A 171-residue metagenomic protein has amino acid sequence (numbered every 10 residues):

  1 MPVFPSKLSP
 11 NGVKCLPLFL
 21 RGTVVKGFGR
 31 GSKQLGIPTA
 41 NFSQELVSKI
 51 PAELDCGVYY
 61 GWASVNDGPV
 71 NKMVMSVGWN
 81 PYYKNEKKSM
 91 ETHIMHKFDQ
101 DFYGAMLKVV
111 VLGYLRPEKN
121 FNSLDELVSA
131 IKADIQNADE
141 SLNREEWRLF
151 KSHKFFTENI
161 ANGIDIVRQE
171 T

Functional and structural regions predicted by a protein language model:
M1-T171: Phosphate/ribose-recognition catalytic cores of enzymes acting on nucleotide-derived substrates
